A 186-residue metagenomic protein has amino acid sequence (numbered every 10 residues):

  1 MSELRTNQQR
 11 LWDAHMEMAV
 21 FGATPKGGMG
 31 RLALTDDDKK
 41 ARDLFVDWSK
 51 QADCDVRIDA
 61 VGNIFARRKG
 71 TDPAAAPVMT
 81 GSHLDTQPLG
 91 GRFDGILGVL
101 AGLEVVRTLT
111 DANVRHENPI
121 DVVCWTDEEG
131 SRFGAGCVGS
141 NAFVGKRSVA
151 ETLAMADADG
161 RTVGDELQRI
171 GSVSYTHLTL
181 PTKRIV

Functional and structural regions predicted by a protein language model:
S2, T6, G90-F93, S131: Alpha-helix capping and helix-loop boundary segments enriched in small/acidic/polar residues
T6-G90: Acidic/His- and Gly-rich active-site-bordering loop/insert found across diverse amide/peptide-bond hydrolases
M16-A23, K50, C54, T108-V114 (+2 more regions): Generic secondary-structure signature for well-ordered alpha-helical cores
G62-I64, L84-T86, I120-S131: Acidic, glycine-rich active-site loops and adjacent beta-strand->loop/helix elements that engage anionic groups
A76, I96-A101, D111, G136-R147: A glycine- and small-aliphatic-rich helix-loop capping segment at beta-alpha/alpha-beta transitions that lines
T80, G90-T126: Alpha-helical metal-binding/catalytic segments enriched in His/Glu/Asp
E129-L178: Histidine/acidic-residue-rich, glycine-tolerant segments that coordinate divalent metal ions
H177, T182-V186: Single conserved hydrophobic/aromatic residue that forms the stacking wall/gate of nucleotide- or nucleobase-binding
